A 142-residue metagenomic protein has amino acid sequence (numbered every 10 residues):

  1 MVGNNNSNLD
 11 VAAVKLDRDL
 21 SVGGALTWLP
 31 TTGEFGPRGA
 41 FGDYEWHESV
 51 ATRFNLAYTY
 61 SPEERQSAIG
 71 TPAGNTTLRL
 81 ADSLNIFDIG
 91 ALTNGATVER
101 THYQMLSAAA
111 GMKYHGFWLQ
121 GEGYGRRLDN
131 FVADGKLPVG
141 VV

Functional and structural regions predicted by a protein language model:
M1-A13: Internal, well-ordered domain-core segments that constitute the primary functional module of diverse proteins
V2, G23-A25: Predominantly transmembrane beta-strands of Gram-negative outer membrane beta-barrel pores used for transport
N6-N8, S21, A57: Intrinsic disorder/low-complexity detector
V11-G23: Active-site loop/helix belt of alpha/beta enzymes
T27-P30, F35-F41, W46-V142: Detector for outer-membrane/organellar transmembrane beta-barrel domains, recognizing the amphipathic beta-strand
